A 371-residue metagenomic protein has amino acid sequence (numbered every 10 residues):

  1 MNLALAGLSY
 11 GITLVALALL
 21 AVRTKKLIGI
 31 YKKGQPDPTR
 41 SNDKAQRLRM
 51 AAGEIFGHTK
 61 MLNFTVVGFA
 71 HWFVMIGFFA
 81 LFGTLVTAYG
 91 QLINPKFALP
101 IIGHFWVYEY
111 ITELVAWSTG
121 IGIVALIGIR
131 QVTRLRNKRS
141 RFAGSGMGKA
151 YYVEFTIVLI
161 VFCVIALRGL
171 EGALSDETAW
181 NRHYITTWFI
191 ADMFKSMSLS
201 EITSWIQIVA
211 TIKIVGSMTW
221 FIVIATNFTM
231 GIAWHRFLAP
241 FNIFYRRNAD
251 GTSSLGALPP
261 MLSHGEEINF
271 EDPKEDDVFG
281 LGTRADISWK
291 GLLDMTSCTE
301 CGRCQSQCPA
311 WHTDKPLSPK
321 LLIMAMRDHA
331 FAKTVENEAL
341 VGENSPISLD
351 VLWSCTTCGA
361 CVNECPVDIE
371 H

Functional and structural regions predicted by a protein language model:
M1-E275, G280-L281: Membrane-embedded alpha-helical bundles of multi-pass integral membrane proteins
G216-F221, G231-L238, G302, C355-G359 (+2 more regions): P-loop NTPase catalytic cores that bind/hydrolyze ATP
N269-M295, W311-H371: Ferredoxin-type iron-sulfur electron-transfer modules in oxidoreductases and energy-metabolism complexes
G291, C301-C304: C-terminal accessory/binding modules appended to enzymatic or scaffolding proteins
